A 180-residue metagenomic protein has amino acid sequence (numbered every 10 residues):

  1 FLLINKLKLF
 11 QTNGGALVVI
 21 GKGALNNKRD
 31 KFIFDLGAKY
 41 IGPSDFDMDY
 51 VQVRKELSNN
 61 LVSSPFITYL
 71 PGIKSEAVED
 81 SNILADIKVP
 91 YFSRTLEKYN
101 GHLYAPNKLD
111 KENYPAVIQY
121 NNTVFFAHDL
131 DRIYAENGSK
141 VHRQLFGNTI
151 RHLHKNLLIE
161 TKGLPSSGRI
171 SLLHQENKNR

Functional and structural regions predicted by a protein language model:
L2, P106-D110, N137-L145: Soluble or luminal CAZymes and related metallo-dependent hydrolases
L2-G72: A glycine-rich, often tryptophan-bearing local segment used as a flexible ligand/cofactor-contacting loop or short
G15, E176-R180: Short, intrinsically disordered, charge-balanced linker/junction segments flanking boundaries in proteins
L17, I83, T123-F125: Conserved beta-strand scaffold positions in the cores of enzyme catalytic domains, especially in NTP/NDP-utilizing
I20-K22, D86, F126: Generic beta-sheet signal
G23-N27, P90-Y91, L130-R132: Solvent-exposed loop/turn segments at secondary-structure junctions within structured extracellular/periplasmic domains
D47-N121, Y134, N156-N177: Catalytic beta-strand/loop cores that center a nucleophilic Ser/Cys/Thr and support acyl-enzyme chemistry
T123-L164: Catalytic cores of secreted or luminal carbohydrate-active enzymes
